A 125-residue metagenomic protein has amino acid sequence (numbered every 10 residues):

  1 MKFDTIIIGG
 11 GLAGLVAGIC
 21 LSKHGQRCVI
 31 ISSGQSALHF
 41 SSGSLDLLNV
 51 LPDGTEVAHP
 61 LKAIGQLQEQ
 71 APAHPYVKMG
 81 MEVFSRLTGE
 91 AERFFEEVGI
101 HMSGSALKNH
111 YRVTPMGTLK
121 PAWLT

Functional and structural regions predicted by a protein language model:
F3, F40, F94-F95: Phenylalanine-focused residue identity feature
F3-I30: N-terminal Rossmann-like FAD-binding beta1-loop-alpha1 element of flavoenzymes
L12, V16, S42, H59-K62 (+1 more regions): Conserved active-site and cofactor/substrate-binding residues in soluble primary-metabolism enzymes
V16-I19, G25, L51, A71 (+1 more regions): Generic low-complexity, intrinsically disordered sequence content enriched in small uncharged/hydrophobic residues
C20, S33-P72: Conserved N-terminal glycine-rich FAD pyrophosphate-binding loop of Rossmann-like flavoproteins
C20-Q35, F84, G99-S105: Charged, low-complexity, helix/coiled-coil-prone segments
H24, S36, F40, L119-T125: Predominantly flavin-linked oxidoreductase catalytic cores and closely associated redox partners
H74-T125: Feature captures the FAD/FMN-dependent oxidoreductase FAD-binding
